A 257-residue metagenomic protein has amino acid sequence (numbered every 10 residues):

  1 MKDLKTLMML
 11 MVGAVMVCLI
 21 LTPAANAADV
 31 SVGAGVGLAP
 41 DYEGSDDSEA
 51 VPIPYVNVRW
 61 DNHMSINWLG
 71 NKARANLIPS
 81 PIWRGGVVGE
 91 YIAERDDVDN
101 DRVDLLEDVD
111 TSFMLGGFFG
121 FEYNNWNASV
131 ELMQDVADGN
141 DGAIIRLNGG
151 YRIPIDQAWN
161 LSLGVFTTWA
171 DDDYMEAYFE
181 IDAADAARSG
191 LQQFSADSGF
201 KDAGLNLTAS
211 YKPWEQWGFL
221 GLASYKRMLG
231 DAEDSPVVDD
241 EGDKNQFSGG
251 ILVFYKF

Functional and structural regions predicted by a protein language model:
N26-A75: Short glycine/proline- and aromatic-enriched beta-strand/turn motifs that initiate or cap beta-hairpins
V30, H63-I66, W83, N125-A128 (+3 more regions): Repeated loop/turn-to-beta-strand initiation elements of outer-membrane beta-barrel proteins
S31, I53-Y55, K72, M114-G116 (+4 more regions): Membrane-embedded beta-strand positions in outer-membrane beta-barrel channels/transporters
V32-L38, W68-G70, V87-Y91, F121 (+3 more regions): Transmembrane beta-barrel strands of outer-membrane/channel proteins
V36-A39, W68-L69, D99-R102, E131-L132 (+2 more regions): Extracytoplasmic loops and strand-loop junctions of Gram-negative outer membrane beta-barrel proteins
Y42-E49, S65-I66, L77-P79, V109-T111 (+2 more regions): Solvent-exposed loop/turn segments connecting transmembrane beta-strands in outer-membrane beta-barrel proteins
I53-R59, G149, K244-F257: Outer-membrane beta-barrel "beta-signal"
R74, V136-R146, G150-D243, Y255-F257: Outer-membrane beta-barrel transmembrane domain signature
